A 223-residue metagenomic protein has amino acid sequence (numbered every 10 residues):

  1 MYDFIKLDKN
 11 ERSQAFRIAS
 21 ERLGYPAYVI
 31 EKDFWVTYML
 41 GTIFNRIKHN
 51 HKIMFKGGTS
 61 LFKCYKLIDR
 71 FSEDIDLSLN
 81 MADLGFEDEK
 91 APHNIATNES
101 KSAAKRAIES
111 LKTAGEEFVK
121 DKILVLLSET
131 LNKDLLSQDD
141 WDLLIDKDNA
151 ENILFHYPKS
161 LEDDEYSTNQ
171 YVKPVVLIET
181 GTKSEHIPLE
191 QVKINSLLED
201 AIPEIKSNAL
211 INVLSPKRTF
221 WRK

Functional and structural regions predicted by a protein language model:
M1, I18-E21, Y25, G57-T59 (+5 more regions): Generic, low-specificity signal for short hydrophobic/alpha-helical stretches with a mild N-terminal bias, encompassing
M1-Y38, K66, E87-N98: N-terminal regions immediately upstream of nucleotidyltransferase
E11, T37, G41, K48 (+2 more regions): Catalytic cores of NTP-dependent nucleotidyl/adenyl transfer enzymes across multiple folds
Y28, D33, T37, K56 (+4 more regions): Surface-exposed loop/turn and secondary-structure junction residues enriched for glycine/proline
F44-I75, L79-E87: Active-site nucleotide-donor binding segment shared across nucleotidyl transfer reactions
L79-T113: Catalytic palm subdomain of template-directed nucleic-acid polymerases, centered on the conserved carboxylate motif
